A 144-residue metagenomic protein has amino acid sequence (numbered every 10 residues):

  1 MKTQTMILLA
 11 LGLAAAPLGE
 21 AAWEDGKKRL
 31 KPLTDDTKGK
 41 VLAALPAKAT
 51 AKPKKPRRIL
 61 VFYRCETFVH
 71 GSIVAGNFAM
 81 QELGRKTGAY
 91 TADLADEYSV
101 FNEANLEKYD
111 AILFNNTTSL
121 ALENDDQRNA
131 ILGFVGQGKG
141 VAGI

Functional and structural regions predicted by a protein language model:
M1-I7: Bacterial N-terminal signal peptides that target proteins for export
L8-A16: Bacterial N-terminal signal peptides
A16, F78, S99, N124 (+1 more regions): A sequence-level detector of short, solvent-exposed, charge-rich linear segments
A21-Y109: Aromatic-Pro/Gly-enriched surface loop or interdomain linker that acts as a lid/target-recognition segment
I59-F62, L106-I144: Short alpha-beta junction capping motif
